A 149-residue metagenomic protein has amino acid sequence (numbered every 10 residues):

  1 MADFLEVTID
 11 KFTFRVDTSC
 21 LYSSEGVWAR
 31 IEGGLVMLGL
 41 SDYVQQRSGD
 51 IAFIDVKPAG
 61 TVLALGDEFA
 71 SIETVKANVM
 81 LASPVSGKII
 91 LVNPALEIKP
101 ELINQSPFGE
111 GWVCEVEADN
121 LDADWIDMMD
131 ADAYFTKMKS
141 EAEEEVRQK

Functional and structural regions predicted by a protein language model:
M1-A59, L65, V92-K149: Non-catalytic terminal segments and appended small domains
L21, D55, E73, V79-S83: Small beta-strand-rich domains/subdomains or short beta-sheet motifs embedded in larger alpha/beta proteins
V62, I72: Conserved catalytic-core segments centered on acid/base and nucleophilic motifs
